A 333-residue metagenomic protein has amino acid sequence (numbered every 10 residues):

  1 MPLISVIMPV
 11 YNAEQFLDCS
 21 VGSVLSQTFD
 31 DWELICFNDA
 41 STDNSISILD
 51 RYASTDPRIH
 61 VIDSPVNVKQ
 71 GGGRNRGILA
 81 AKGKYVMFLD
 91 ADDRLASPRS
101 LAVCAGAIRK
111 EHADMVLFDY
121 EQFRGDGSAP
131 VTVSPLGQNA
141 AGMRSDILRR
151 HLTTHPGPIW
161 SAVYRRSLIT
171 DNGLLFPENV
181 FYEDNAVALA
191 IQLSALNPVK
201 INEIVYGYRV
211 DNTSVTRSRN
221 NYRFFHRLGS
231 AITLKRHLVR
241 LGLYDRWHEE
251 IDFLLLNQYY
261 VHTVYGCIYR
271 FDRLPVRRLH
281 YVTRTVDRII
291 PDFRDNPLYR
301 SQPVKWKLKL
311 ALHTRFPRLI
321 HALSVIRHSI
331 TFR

Functional and structural regions predicted by a protein language model:
M1-L228, L312: Nucleotide-sugar donor-binding/catalytic module of glycosyltransferases that assemble extracellular/cell-envelope
I48, D146-R150, E250, Y281 (+1 more regions): Exposed alpha-helical structural elements
E203-D211, R217-D245, Q258, H262-F293: Catalytic core of nucleotide-sugar-dependent glycosyltransferases
Y244-L254: All-alpha amphipathic helical-bundle segments outside canonical DNA-binding/catalytic cores that form hydrophobic
Y269-R333: Membrane-interface aromatic/basic loop that binds lipid-linked glycans or pyrophosphate carriers, typified by
